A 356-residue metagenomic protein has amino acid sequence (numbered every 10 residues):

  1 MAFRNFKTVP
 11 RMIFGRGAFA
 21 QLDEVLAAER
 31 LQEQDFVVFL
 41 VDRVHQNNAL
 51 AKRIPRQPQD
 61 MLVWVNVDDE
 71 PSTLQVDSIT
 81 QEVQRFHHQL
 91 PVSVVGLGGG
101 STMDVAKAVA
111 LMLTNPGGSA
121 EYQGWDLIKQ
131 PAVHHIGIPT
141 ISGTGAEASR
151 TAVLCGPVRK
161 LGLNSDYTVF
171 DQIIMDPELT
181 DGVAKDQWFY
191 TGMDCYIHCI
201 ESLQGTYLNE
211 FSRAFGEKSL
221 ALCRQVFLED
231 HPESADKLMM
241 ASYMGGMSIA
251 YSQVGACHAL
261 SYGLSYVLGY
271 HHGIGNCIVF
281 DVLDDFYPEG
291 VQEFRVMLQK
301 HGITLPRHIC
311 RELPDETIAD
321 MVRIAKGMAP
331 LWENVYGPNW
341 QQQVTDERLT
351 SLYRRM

Functional and structural regions predicted by a protein language model:
M1-S93: ATP/NTP phosphate-donor binding region
K7, F294-M356: C-terminal charged capping/lid subdomain of soluble metabolic enzymes
L74-Q81, H88-E178: Glycine/threonine-rich beta-strand-loop-alpha-helix active-site module that forms ligand/phosphate-binding
G143, M247-H271, N276: Glycine-rich phosphate/pyrophosphate-binding beta-alpha loops
T151-Y251: Carboxylate- and glycine-rich phosphate/diphosphate-binding segment that chelates Mg2+/Mn2+
Y196-I200, L238-G246, L260, F280 (+2 more regions): Short alpha-helical scaffolding segments that buttress acidic/His motifs in well-ordered protein cores
Y262-H301: Catalytic phosphate/nucleotide-handling subdomain of diverse soluble enzymes
